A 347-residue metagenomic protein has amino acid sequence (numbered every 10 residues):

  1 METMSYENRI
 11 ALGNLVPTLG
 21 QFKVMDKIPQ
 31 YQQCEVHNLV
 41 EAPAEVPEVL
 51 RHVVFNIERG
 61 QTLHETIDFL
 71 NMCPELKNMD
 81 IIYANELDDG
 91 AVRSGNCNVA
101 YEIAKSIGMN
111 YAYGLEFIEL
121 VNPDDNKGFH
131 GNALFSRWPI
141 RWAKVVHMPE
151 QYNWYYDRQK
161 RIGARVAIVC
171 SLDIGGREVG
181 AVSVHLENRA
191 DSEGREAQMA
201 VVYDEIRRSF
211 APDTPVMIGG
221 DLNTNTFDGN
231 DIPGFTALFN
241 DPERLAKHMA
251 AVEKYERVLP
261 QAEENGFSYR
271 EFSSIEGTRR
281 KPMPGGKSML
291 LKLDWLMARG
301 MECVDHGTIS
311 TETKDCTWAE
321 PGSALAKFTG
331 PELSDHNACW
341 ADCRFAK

Functional and structural regions predicted by a protein language model:
M1-N38, R207-M217, T224-K347: Metal-dependent phosphoester-hydrolase catalytic domains
E2-A44, L87-E178: Structured beta-strand-rich core segments of catalytic domains in phosphoester-bond hydrolases
N8, P43, V49-D68, D88-V92 (+3 more regions): Acidic/histidine-rich helix-loop elements that form or flank divalent-metal/phosphate-binding sites at the catalytic
L50-I57, L70-N96, F135, C170 (+5 more regions): Active-site beta-strand/loop signature of hydrolases that rely on acidic residues for catalysis
E58, D88, F117-I118, H185-E187 (+4 more regions): Catalytic metal-binding/acid-base residues of hydrolase active sites
Q61-L63, G90-R93, L120-D124, G128-G131 (+7 more regions): Short catalytic/ligand-binding loop motif for oxyanion handling, primarily in non-cytosolic enzymes, centered on
T62, T66, V99, I103 (+4 more regions): Stable alpha-helical elements in mature extracytoplasmic
H147-W154, E187, I309-A319: Short, solvent-exposed aromatic-acidic interface loops
